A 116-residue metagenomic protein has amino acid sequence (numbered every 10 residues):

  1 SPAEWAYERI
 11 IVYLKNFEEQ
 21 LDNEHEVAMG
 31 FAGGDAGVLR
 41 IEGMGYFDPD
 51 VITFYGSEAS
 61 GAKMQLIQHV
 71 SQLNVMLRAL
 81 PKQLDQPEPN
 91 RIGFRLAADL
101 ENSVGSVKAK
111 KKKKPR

Functional and structural regions predicted by a protein language model:
S1-G33: Negatively charged, low-complexity tracts enriched in Asp/Glu with abundant Ser/Thr
E4, E19, G37-R40, P115-R116: Eukaryotic intrinsically disordered, low-complexity regulatory linkers and tails enriched in Ser/Thr/Pro
I10, M29-F31, I41, F54 (+3 more regions): Generic structural hydrophobic/aromatic packing signal, biased to beta-strands
K15-E18, E42, S60-M64: Intrinsically disordered, low-complexity boundary segments flanking structured domains
D22, G34, F47, Q68-V70 (+1 more regions): A generic structural signal for short, non-catalytic loop/turn and secondary-structure boundary residues
E26-G56: Amphipathic, interaction-prone secondary-structure segments
A62-R116: Helix-rich interaction surfaces within compact, conserved domain-sized segments that mediate assembly or partner
